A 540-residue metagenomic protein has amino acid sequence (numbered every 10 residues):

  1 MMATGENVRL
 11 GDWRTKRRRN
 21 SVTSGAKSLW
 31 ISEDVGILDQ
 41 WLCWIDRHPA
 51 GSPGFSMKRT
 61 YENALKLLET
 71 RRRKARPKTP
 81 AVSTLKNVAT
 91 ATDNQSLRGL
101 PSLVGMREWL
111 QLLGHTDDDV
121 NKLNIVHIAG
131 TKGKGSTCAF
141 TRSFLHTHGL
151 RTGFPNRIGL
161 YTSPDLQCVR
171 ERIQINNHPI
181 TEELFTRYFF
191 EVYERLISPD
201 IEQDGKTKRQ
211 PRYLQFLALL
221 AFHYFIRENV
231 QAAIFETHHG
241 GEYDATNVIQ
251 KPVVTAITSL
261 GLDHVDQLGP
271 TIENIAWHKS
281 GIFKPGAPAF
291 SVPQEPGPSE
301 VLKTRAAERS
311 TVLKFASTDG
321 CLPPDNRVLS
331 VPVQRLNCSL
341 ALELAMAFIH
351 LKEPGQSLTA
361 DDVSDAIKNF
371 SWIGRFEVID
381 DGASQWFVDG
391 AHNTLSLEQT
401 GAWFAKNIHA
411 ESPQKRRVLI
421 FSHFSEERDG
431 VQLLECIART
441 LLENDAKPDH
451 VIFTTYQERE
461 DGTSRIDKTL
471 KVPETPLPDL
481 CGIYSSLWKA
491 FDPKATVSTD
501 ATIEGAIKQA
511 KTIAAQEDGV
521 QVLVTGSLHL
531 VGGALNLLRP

Functional and structural regions predicted by a protein language model:
R9-R17, G25-F55, D200-G205, E228-T237 (+1 more regions): Acidic, Mg2+-coordinating active-site environments of NTP-dependent enzymes
E33-D34, H48-S56, K78-T90, N94-R98 (+5 more regions): ATP-dependent carboxylate-amine ligase catalytic core
V126-I128: Hydrophobic anchor at the beta1->P-loop junction of P-loop NTPases
S136-T141: Hydrophobic positions on the alpha1 helix immediately C-terminal to the Walker A/P-loop
A232, D244-A256, L260-H264, N274 (+1 more regions): Nucleotide phosphate-binding/pyrophosphate-handling subdomain across enzymes that bind or process nucleotide phosphates
E295-E308, R335, Q385-W386, I437-Q521: C-terminal helical cap/extension that packs against the catalytic core of soluble nucleotide-cofactor enzymes
S527: Active-site-proximal loop/hinge segments that shape catalytic or ion-binding/gating pockets
